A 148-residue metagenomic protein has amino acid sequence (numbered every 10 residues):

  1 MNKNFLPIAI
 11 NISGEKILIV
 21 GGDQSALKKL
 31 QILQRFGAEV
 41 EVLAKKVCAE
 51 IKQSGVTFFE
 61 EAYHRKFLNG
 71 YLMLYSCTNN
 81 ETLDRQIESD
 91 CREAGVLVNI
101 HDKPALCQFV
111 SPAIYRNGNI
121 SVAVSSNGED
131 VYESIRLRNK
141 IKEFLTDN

Functional and structural regions predicted by a protein language model:
M1-I12, S111-P112: A short, basic/flexible loop-to-alpha-helix module at the beginning of a structural domain
I8-L30, Q34: Glycine-rich adenosine-cofactor-binding loop
D23-S25, T82, G128: Residue-level detector of alpha-helix initiation sites
F36-K52: NAD(P)-binding Rossmann-fold cofactor-contacting core
V40, F58, G95-V98: Hydrophobic beta-strand scaffold residues
K52-N69: Glycine-rich, highly charged phosphate/nucleotide-binding loops
M73-C77, D84-V110: ADP-ribose/adenylate-binding Rossmann-like module
Y115-N148: Adenosine-phosphate binding glycine-rich loop
